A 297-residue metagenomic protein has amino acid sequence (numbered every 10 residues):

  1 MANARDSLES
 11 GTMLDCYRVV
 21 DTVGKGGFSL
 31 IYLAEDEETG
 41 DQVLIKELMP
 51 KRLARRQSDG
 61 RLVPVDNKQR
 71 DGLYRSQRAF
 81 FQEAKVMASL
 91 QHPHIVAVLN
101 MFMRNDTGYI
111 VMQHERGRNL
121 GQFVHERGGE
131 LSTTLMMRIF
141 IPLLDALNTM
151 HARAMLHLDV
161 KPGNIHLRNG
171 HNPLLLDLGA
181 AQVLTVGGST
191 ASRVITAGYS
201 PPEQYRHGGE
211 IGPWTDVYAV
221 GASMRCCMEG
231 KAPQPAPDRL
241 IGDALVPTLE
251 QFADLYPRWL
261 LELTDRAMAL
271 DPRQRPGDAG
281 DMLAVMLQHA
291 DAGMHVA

Functional and structural regions predicted by a protein language model:
V20-G26, I31: Protein kinase glycine-rich loop
Q57-S89: AlphaC helix of the eukaryotic protein kinase fold
M101: Activation-segment/catalytic-loop signature of the eukaryotic protein kinase fold
N105-N119, F123: Conserved short submotifs of the Hanks-type protein kinase catalytic core that shape the nucleotide-binding pocket
I139-F140: Activation segment signature within eukaryotic-like protein kinase domains
L143-M155: Protein kinase catalytic-loop region centered on the HRD/HxD motif
Y199-D291: C-terminal lobe helix-coil module of Hanks-type protein kinase domains
